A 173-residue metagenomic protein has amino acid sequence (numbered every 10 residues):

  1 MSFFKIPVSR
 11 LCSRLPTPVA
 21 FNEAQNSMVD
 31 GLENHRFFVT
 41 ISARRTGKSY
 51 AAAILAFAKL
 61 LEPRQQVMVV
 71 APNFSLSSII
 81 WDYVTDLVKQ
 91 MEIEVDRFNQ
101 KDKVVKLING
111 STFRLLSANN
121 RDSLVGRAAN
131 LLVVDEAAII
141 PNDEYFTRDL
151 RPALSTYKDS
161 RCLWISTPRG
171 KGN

Functional and structural regions predicted by a protein language model:
M1-N173: Phosphate/NTP-binding elements of NTP-utilizing enzymes
